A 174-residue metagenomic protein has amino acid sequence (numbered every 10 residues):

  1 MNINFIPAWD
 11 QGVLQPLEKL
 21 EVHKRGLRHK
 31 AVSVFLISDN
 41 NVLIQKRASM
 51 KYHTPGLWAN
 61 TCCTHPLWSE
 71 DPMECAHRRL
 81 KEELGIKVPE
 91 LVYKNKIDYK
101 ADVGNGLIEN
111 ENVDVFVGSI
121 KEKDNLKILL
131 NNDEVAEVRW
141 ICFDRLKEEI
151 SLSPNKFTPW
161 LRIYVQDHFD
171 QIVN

Functional and structural regions predicted by a protein language model:
M1-S33: Acidic, metal-coordinating catalytic segment for phosphate/diphosphate chemistry, firing primarily on the Nudix
I3-N4, K30-V32, N40, D114 (+1 more regions): Change "...and in nucleic-acid phosphodiester-cleaving endonucleases..." to "...and in nucleic-acid processing enzymes
K19-L20, A48, L146: Residue-level structural signal for beta-strand termini and adjacent loop
V22-L27, H53, I97-E111: Acidic pyrophosphate-coordinating catalytic loop
H23-V32, I37-R78, E82: Conserved Nudix-box catalytic region and its N-terminal flanking loop in Nudix hydrolases and closely related
V34, C62, Y93, D114-F116: A structural signal for short, well-ordered beta-strand segments
G56, I97, I108-V115, S119-N174: Nudix hydrolase/Nudix homology domain
K87-K96: A short coil-to-beta-strand element that immediately follows conserved catalytic motifs
